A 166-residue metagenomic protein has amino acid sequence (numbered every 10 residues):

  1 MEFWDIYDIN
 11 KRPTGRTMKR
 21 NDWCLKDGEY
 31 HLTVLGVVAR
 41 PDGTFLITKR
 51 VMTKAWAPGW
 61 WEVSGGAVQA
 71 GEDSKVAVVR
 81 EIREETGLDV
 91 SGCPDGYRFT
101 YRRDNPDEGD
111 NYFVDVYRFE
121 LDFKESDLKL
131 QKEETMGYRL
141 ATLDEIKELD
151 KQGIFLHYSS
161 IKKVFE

Functional and structural regions predicted by a protein language model:
M1-L35, P41: Acidic, metal-coordinating catalytic segment for phosphate/diphosphate chemistry, firing primarily on the Nudix
R16, T48, R98-T100: Residue-level detector of high-confidence beta-strand sites
T33-G65: A glycine-rich, hydrophobic loop/mini-helix early in the fold
V38, R118-E120, R139-T142: Short, well-ordered beta-strand micro-motif
L46-I47, V63-G96: The catalytic Nudix box helix
M52, R83-E125: Active-site segment of metal-dependent pyrophosphate-handling enzymes, primarily the Nudix hydrolase catalytic core
L128-L156: NUDIX/MutT-family hydrolases
F155-E166: Charged phosphate-binding loop/patch that engages nucleotide di/tri-phosphates or the phosphate backbone of nucleic
